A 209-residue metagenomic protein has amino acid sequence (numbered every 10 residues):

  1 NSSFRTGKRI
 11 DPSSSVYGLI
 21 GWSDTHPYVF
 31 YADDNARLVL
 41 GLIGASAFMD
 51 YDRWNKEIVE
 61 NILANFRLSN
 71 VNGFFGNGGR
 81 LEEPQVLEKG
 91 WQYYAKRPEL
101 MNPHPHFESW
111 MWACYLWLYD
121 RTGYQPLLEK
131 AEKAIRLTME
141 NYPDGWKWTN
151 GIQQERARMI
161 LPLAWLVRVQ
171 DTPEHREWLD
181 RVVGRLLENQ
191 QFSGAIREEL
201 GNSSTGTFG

Functional and structural regions predicted by a protein language model:
N1-G209: Glycan-recognition and catalytic cores of secretory/periplasmic carbohydrate-active enzymes
